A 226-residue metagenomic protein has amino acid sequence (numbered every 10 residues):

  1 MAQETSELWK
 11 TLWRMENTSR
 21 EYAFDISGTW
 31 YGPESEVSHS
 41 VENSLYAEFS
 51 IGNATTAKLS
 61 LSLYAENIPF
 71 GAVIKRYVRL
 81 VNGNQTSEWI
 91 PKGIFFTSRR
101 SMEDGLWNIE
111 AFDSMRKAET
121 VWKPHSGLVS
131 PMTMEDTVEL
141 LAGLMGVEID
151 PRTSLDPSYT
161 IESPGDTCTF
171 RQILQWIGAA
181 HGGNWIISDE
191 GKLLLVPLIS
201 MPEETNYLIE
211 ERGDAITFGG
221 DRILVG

Functional and structural regions predicted by a protein language model:
M1-L128, P164, L174-G182, I187 (+3 more regions): Assembly/oligomerization scaffold segments
Y46, K117-L140, D150-W176, L198-T205: Short acidic/polar beta-strand-loop edge motifs in secreted extracellular and Gram-negative envelope-associated
V81, G143-L144: Extracellular beta-strand-rich, repetitive "passenger/adhesive" scaffolds that bind or process carbohydrates
W107, G191-L194: Hydrophobic residues embedded in beta-strands of well-ordered beta-sheets
D113-M115, G191, I199: A mature extracytoplasmic/lumenal domain signature
M145-S154, A179-K192: Short, well-structured beta-strand/strand-turn elements
I199, L224-G226: Intrinsic low-complexity, intrinsically disordered or marginally ordered coil/linker segments
